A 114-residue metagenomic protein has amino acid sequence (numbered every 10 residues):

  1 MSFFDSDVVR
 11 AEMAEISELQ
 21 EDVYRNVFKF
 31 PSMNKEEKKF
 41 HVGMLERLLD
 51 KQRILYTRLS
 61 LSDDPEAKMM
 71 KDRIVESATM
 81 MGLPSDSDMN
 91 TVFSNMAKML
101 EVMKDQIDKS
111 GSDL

Functional and structural regions predicted by a protein language model:
M1-K39: Short terminal alpha-helical segments
S2-D7, A11, K39-F40, E46-R47 (+3 more regions): A broad "ordered helical/assembly scaffold" signature
R10-M13, S17, V42-L49, V75-A78 (+2 more regions): Generic structural concept
R25-M70: Amphipathic alpha-helical interaction modules
D72-L114: Amphipathic alpha-helical binding modules
